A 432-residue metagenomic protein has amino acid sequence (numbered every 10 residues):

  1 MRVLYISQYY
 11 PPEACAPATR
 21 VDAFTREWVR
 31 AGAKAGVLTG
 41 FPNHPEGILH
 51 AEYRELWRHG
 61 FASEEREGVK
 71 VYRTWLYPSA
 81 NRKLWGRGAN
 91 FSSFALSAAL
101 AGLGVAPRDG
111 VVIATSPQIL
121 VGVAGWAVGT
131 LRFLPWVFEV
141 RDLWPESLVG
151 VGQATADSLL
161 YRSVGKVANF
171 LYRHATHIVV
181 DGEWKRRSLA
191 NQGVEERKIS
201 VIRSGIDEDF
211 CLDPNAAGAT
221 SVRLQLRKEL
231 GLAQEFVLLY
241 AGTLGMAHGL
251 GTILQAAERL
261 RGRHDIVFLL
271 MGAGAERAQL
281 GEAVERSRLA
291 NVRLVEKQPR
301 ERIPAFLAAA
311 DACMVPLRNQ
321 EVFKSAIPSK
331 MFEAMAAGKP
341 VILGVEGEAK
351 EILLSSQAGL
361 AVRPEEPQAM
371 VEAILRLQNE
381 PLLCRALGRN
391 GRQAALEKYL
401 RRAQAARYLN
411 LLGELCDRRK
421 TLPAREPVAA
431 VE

Functional and structural regions predicted by a protein language model:
M1-E67, P423-E432: N-terminal subdomain of nucleotide-sugar transferases
F41, W184, G205: Carbohydrate-associated surface elements
A51-R54, H59, L212-G231, R425: A short helix/loop element that forms part of the nucleotide-sugar donor recognition site in Leloir-type
A99, L103, L120-V123, A127-R132 (+2 more regions): Membrane-proximal helix-turn-helix segments that form the acceptor-binding/catalytic region of lipid-linked
H264-D265, M271-G272, R277-A305: Nucleotide-activated donor-binding/catalytic signature segment of Leloir-type glycosyltransferases, i.e., the conserved
A312-V315, E333-G344: Short hydrophobic beta-strand element within catalytic cores of glycosyltransferases and related nucleotide-activated
E348-L375, L382-R385: Change "using UDP/GDP/dTDP sugars" to "using nucleotide sugars
A369-E372, R376, L383-K398, R407-N410: A short, well-ordered alpha-helix in the C-terminal region of glycosyltransferases
